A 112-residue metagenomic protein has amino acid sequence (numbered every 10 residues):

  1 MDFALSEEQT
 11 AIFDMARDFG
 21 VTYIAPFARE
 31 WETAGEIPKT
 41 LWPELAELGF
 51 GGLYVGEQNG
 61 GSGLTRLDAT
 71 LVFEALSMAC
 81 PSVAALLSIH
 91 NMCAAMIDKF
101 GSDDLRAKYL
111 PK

Functional and structural regions predicted by a protein language model:
M1-E8: Intrinsic disorder at enzyme termini
E8-A11, M15-T22: A non-catalytic, amphipathic alpha-helix used as a structural packing/dimerization or gating element in enzyme scaffolds
A25-K112: Glycine-rich flavin
